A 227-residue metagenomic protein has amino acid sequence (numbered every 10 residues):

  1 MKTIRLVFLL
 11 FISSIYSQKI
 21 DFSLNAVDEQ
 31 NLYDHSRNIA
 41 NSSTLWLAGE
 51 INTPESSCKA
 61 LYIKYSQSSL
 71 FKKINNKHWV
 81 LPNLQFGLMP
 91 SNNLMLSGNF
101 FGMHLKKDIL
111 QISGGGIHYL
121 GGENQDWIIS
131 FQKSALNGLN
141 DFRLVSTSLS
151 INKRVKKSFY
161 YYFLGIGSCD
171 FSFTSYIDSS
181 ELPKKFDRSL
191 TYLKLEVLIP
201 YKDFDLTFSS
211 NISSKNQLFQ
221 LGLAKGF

Functional and structural regions predicted by a protein language model:
K2-L9: Sec-dependent signal peptide recognition, specifically the positively charged N-region followed immediately by
L9-S17: Hydrophobic h-region of N-terminal signal peptides that target proteins for export in Gram-negative bacteria
Q18-Y62, I74-N76, L139-D205, N211-K215 (+1 more regions): Outer-membrane beta-barrel transmembrane domain signature
Y62-S68, S97-F101, G115, W127-S134 (+2 more regions): Transmembrane beta-strands of outer-membrane beta-barrel proteins
L70-W127, K133: Glycine- and aromatic-enriched membrane insertion/assembly motifs of diderm outer-membrane and organelle channel
N83-Q85, Q111-G116, S148-S150, Y192-E196 (+1 more regions): Membrane-embedded beta-strand positions in outer-membrane beta-barrel channels/transporters
M103-L105, S134-G138, C169-F171: Short, catalytically relevant binding-site loops at active-site mouths
K107-L110, S175, Q217-L221: A short, polar/proline- and glycine-enriched secondary-structure boundary/capping micro-motif
